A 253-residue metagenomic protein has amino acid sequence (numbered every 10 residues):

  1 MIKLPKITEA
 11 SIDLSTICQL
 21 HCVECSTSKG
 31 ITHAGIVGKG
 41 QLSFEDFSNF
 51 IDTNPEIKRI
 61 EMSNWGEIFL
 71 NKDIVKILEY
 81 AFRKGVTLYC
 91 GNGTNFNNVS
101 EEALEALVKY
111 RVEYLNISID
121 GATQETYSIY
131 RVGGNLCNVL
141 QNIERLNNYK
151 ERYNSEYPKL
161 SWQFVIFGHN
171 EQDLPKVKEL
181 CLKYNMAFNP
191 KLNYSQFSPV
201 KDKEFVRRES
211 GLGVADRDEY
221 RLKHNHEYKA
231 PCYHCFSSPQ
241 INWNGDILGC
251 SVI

Functional and structural regions predicted by a protein language model:
M1-Y114, E125, I129, G133-C137 (+3 more regions): Conserved alpha-helical substructure of the radical SAM core
I2-S11, M186-A187, N193-I253: Accessory C-terminal segments flanking Radical SAM cores
F44, L174-K178: Short, surface-exposed alpha-helical segments at coil->helix boundaries
M62, I117, W162-F164, P190: Conserved beta-strand positions
L78-V86, I143-E151, K178, L182: Surface-exposed amphipathic alpha-helices with a cationic face
L88, L160, F188: Hydrophobic anchor at the start of a short beta-strand that flanks the dinucleotide cofactor-binding loop
G93-N95, I143-D173, N193: Conserved strand-turn element in the central/C-terminal portion of the radical SAM core barrel that lines
A103-D120, K178-P190: Structural recognition of alpha->loop->beta junctions
